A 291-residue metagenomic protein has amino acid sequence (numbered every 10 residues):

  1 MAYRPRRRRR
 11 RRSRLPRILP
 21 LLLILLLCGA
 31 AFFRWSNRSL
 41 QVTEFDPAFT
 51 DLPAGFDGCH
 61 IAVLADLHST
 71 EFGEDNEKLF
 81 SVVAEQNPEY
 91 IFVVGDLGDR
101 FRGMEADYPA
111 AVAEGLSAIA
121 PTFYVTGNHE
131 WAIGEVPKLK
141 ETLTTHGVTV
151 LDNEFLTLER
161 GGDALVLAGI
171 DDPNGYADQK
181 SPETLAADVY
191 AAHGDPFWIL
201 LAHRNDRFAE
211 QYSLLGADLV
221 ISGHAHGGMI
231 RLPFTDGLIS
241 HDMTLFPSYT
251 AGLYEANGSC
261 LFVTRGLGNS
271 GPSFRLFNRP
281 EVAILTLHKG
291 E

Functional and structural regions predicted by a protein language model:
M1-G55: N-terminal membrane-anchoring alpha-helices
R4-R7, C59-L151: Membrane-embedded segments
V42-E44, L64, L167: Hydrophobic residues on conserved beta-strands that form the core of alpha/beta folds
A48-L52, E77-Q86, Y212-S213: Short amphipathic alpha-helices and their capping/turn segments at secondary-structure boundaries
D51-L52, S69, W131-L219, A225 (+4 more regions): Conserved catalytic scaffold of divalent metal-dependent phosphoesterases
A54-F56, E85, L116, E159 (+1 more regions): Short, flexible hinge/linker loops that cap or flank conserved catalytic cores
G115, L245-F246: Substrate-engagement module of ASCE P-loop NTPases
G227-P233: His/Asp/Glu-enriched short active-site or ligand-binding loop at hydrolase and phosphoryl-transfer sites
